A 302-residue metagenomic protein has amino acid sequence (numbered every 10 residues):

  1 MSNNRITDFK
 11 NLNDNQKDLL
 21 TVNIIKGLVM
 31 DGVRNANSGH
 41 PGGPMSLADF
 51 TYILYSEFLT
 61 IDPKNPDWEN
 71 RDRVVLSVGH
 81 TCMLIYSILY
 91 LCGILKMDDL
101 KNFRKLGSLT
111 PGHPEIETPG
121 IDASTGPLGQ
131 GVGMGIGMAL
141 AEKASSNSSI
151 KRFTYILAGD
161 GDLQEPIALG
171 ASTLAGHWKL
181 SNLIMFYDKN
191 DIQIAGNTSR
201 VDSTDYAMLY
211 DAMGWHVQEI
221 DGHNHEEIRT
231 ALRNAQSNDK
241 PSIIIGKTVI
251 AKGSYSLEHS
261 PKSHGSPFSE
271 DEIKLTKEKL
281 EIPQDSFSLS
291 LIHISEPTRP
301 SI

Functional and structural regions predicted by a protein language model:
M1-D18: Basic/polar N-terminal segments that are highly enriched at the extreme N-terminus, encompassing both cleavable
L19, N23, P44-D49, G79 (+1 more regions): An alpha-helix initiation/capping motif
V22-S38, Y187-N190: N-terminal capping segment at the start of a domain
M45-W178: Cofactor-binding active-site loop characterized by glycine-rich and histidine/acidic residues
N102-E117, I121-S124, M134, A144-K151 (+1 more regions): Thiamine diphosphate
I292-I302: Single conserved hydrophobic/aromatic residue that forms the stacking wall/gate of nucleotide- or nucleobase-binding
